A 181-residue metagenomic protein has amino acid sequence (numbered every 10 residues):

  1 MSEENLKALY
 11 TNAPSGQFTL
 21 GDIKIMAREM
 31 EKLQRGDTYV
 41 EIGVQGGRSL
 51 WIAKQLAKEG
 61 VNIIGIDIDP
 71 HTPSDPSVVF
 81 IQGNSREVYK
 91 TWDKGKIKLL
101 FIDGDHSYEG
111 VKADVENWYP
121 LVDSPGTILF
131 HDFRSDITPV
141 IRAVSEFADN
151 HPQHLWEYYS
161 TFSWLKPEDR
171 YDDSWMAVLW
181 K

Functional and structural regions predicted by a protein language model:
M1-F101, D105-K181: A short alpha-helical cap/connector motif
